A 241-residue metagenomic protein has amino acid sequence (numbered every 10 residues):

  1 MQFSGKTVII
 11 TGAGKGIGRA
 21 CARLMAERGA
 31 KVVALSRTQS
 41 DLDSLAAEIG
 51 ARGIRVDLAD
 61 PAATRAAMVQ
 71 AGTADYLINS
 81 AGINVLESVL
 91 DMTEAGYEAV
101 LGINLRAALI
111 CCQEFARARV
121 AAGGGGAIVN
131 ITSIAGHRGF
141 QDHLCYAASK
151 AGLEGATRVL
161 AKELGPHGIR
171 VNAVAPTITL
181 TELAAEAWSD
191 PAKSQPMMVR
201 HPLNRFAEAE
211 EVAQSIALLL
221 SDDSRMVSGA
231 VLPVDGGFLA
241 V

Functional and structural regions predicted by a protein language model:
T7, G14-K15: Conserved glycine-rich cofactor-binding loop
S88-V89, T93-L101, M197: Substrate-binding pocket helix/loop in short-chain dehydrogenase/reductase
L90, R138-L144, P166, N204 (+1 more regions): Active-site loop immediately N-terminal to the catalytic Tyr-X3-Lys motif of short-chain dehydrogenase/reductase
C112, S149, T157: Active-site helix of classical SDR
S133: Residue(s) in the substrate-gating loop at a strand-loop-helix junction that position the organic substrate next
R138, A217, S228-V241: Short C-terminal tail/terminal secondary-structure segment of NAD(P)H-dependent dehydrogenase/reductase domains
G165, R170, V227-G229: Short, small/polar-rich loop/turn modules that mediate ligand/substrate recognition or access, typified
